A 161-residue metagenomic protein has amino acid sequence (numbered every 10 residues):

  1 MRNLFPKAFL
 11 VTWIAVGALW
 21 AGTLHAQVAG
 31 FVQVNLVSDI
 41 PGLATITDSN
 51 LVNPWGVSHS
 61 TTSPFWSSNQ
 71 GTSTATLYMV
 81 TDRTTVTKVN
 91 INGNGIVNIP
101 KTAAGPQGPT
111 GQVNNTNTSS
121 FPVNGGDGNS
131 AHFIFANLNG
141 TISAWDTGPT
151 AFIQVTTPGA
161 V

Functional and structural regions predicted by a protein language model:
M1-P6: N-terminal secretory signal peptides that target proteins for export/translocation
F9-W20: Bacterial N-terminal signal peptides
W20-A26: Sec/Tat signal peptide C-region and signal peptidase I cleavage site
A26-V161: Sequence/structural signature of beta-propeller domains
